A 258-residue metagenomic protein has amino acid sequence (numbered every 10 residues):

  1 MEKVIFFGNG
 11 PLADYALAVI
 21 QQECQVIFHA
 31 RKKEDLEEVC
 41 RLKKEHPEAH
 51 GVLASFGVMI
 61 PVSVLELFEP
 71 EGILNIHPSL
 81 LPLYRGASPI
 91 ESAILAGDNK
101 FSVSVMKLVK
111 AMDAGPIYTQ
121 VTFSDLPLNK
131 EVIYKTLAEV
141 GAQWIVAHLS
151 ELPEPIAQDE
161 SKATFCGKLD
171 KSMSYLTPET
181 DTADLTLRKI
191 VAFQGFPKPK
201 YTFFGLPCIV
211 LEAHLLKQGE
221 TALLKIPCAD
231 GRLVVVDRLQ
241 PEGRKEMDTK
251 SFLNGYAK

Functional and structural regions predicted by a protein language model:
M1-G195, L215, R232-V234, P241-G243 (+1 more regions): One-carbon transfer enzymes
R188-D230: C-terminal substrate-binding/catalytic lobe of Rossmann-fold NAD(P)-dependent oxidoreductases
I226, D248-F252: Conserved C-terminal active-site "lid" loop/helix of NAD(P)H-dependent oxidoreductases that clamps the redox cofactor
D237-R238, D248: Short conserved micro-motifs at the rims of enzyme active sites and ligand-binding pockets
